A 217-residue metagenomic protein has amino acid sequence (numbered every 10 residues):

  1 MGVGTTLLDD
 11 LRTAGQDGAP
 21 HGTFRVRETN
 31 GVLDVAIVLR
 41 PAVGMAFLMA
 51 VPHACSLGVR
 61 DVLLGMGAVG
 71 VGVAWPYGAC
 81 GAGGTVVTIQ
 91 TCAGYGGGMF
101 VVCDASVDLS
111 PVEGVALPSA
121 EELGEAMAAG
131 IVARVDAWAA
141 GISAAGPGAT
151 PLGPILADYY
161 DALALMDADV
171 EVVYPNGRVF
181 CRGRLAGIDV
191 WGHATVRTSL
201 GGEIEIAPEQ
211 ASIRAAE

Functional and structural regions predicted by a protein language model:
M1-A68, A216-E217: N-terminal lobe of the biotin/lipoate ligase/transferase fold
L7, L11, S119, L152-G153 (+1 more regions): Conserved RNA-binding domains used in RNP assembly and mRNA/RNA metabolism
V38, C80-A82, C92, V173-P175 (+1 more regions): A generic structural motif
L48-P52, L117-G124: Short, charged, low-complexity patches
V59, S106, M127, G183: Residue-level signal for inorganic ion chemistry
G65-G97: Acidic (Asp/Glu) carboxylate-rich active-site/surface patches
Q90, G96-E121: Short, acidic (Asp/Glu-rich) active-site segment that either coordinates a divalent metal cofactor
S119-F180: Conserved, helical-rich catalytic subdomain that frames metal- and/or nucleotide-binding sites in enzyme alpha/beta
